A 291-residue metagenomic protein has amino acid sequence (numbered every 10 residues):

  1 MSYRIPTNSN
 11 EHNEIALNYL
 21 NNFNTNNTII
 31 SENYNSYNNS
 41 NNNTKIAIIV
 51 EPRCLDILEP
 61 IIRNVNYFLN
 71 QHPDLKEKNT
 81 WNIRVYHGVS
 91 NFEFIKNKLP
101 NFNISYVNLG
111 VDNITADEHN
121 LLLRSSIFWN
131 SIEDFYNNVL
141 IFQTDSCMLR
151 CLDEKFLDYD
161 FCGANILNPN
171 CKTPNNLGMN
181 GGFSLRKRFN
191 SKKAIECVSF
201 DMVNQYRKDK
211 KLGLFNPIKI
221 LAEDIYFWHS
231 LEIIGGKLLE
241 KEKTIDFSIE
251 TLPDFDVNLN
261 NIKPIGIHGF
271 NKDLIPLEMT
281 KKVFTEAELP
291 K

Functional and structural regions predicted by a protein language model:
M1-N66: N-proximal low-complexity "stem/linker" segments adjacent to membrane-targeting elements
V50-P52, V85-V89, G163, N271: Short beta-strand/turn micro-motifs composed of small residues that flank or help shape donor/cofactor-binding pockets
I61-Y67, F92-N103, F227-E232: Short, aromatic/basic amphipathic alpha-helical patches
R63-N79: Short, acidic, metal-binding catalytic loop of nucleotide-sugar glycosyltransferases
Y86-N137: Active-site-proximal specificity loops/subdomain of glycosyltransferases
Y136-C147: Short beta-strand-to-loop acidic/aromatic patch adjacent to the donor-nucleotide binding site
C147-N176: Conserved donor-nucleotide/metal-binding helix-loop-beta segment in metal-dependent transferases, i.e., the alpha-helix
G178-K291: Catalytic core and acceptor-binding pocket of nucleotide-sugar-dependent glycosyltransferases
